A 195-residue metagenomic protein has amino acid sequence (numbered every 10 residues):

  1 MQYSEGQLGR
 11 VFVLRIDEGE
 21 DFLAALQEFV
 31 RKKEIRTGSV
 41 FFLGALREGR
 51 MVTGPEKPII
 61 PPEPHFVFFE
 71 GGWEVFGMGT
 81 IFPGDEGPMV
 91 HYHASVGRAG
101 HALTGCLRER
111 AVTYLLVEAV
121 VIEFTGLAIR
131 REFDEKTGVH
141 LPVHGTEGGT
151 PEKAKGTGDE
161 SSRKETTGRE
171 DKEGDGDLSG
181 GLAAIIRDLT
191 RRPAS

Functional and structural regions predicted by a protein language model:
M1-V90, S95-E152, L182, I186: N-terminal intrinsically disordered, cationic/polar leader segments that include organellar targeting peptides
T113, T157, R169, R191-S195: N-terminal processing/targeting junctions
A128, S161, T167, I185 (+1 more regions): Intrinsically disordered, low-complexity sequence elements enriched in Ser/Thr/Gly/Pro
T150-S179: Intrinsically disordered, low-complexity terminal tails and inter-domain linkers enriched for S/T/G/P/D/E
G174-S195: Long, low-complexity, intrinsically disordered segments
